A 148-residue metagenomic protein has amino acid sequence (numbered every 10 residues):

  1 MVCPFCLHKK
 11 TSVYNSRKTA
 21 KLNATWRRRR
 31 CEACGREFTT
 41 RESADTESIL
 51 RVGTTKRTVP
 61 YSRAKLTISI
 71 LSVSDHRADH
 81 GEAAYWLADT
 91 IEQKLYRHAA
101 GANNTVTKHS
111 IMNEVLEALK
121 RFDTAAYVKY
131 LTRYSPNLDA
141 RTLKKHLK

Functional and structural regions predicted by a protein language model:
C3-C6, C31-C34: Short cysteine-rich clusters marking metal-coordination/redox-active sites
C3-F5, N23, E42-A44: A generic structural signal for short, solvent-exposed coil/turn residues that cap or connect secondary-structure
L7, N15: Short, Gly/Pro- and small/polar-rich lid/capping loops
K10-T11, F38: Cys/His-rich microdomains that often coordinate metals
T11, R27-R29: Polar/charged side chains located within well-ordered beta-strands of beta-rich proteins
S16-W26: Short linker/helix segments within small regulatory modules
E32-S48: Short metal-binding segments enriched for Cys and/or His
S43-K148: Charged, amphipathic alpha-helical regulatory modules used for macromolecular assembly or allosteric control
